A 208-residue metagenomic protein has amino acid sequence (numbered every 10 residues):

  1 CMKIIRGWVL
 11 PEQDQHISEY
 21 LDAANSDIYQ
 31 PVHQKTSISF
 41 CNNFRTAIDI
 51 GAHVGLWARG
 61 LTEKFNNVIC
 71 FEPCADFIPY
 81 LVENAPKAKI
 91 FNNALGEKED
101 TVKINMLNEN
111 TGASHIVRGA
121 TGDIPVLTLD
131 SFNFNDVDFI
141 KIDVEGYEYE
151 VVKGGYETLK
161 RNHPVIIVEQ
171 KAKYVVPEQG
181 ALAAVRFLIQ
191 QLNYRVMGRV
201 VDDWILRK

Functional and structural regions predicted by a protein language model:
C1-N84, F187, L192, V196-K208: S-adenosyl-L-methionine
R6-Q34, F91-N135: Glycine-rich adenosyl-binding loop in Rossmann-like folds that engage adenosine-containing cofactors
Q30-H33, V54, P125, V151 (+1 more regions): Amphipathic coiled-coil/heptad-repeat helices and related helical stalk/stem segments that mediate oligomerization
C41-I48, N105-H115, K141, E145-E148: Mobile, glycine- and charge-enriched loop segments and immediately flanking short secondary-structure elements within
A52, L95-E97, V144, Q170: Hydrophobic pocket-lining residues within nucleotide cofactor-binding pockets
L61, L81, I104, V151-G155: Hydrophobic packing residues within well-ordered alpha-helices of enzyme cores
K64-N66, C70, A88, S131-K208: Conserved acidic-Pro-Pro-aromatic motif
P79-N93, K103, N108, L182-V185: S-adenosylmethionine/decaboxylated-SAM
